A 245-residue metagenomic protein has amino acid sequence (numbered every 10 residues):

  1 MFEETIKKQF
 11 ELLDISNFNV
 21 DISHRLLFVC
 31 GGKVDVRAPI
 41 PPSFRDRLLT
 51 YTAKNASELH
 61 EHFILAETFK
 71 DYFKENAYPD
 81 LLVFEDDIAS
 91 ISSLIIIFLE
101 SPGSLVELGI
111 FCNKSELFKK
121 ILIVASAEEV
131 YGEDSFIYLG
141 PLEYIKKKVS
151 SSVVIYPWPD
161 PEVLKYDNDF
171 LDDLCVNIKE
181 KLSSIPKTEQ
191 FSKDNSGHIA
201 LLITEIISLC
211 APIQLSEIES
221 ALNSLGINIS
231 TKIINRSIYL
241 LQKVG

Functional and structural regions predicted by a protein language model:
M1-G245: Conserved catalytic or regulatory cores that recognize and/or transform ribose-phosphate-containing ligands
